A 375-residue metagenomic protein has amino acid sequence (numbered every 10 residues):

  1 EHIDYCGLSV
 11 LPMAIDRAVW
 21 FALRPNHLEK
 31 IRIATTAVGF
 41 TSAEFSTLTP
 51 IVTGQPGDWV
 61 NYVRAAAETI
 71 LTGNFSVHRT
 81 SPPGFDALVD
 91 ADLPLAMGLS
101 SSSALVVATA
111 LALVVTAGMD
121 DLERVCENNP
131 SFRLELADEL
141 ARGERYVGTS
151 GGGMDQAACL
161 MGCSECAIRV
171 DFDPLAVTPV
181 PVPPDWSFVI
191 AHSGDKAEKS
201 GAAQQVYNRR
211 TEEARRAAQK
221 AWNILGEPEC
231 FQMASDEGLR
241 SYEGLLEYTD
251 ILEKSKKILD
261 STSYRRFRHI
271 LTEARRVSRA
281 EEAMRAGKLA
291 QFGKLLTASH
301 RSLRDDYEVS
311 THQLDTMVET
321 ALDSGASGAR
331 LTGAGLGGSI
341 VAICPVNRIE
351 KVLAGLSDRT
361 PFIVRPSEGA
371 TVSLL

Functional and structural regions predicted by a protein language model:
H2-P12, F40-P183, G194, D323 (+3 more regions): Gly/Ser-rich oxyanion-binding loop with an adjacent helix/lid that shapes the negatively charged ligand pocket
Y5, S9-I15, W20-V60, S164-G328 (+1 more regions): C-terminal nucleotide
R79-S81, E123, G293, Q313 (+1 more regions): A generic structural-conservation signal
G337: Glycine-rich phosphate-binding loops that contact phosphosugars or nucleotide phosphates
